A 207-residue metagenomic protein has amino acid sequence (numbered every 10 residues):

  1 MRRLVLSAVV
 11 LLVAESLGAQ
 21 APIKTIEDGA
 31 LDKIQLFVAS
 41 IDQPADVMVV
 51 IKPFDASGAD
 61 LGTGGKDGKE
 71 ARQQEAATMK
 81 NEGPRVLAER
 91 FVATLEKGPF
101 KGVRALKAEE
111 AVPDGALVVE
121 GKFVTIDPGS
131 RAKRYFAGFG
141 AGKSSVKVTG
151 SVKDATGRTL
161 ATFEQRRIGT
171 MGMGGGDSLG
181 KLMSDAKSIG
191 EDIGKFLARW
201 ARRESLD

Functional and structural regions predicted by a protein language model:
M1-L4: Positively charged n-region of N-terminal signal peptides that target proteins for export
A14-S16: N-terminal signal peptide c-region/cleavage motif recognized by signal peptidases
G18-E89, R166, K195-D207: A structural "domain/chain start" motif
A21-I23, G98, L106-R158, T170-D177: Surface-exposed short loop/turn segments
E70-T78, A141, K153-R203: Short secondary-structure boundary motifs at beta->alpha junctions and helix caps
L87-R104, A155: A structural motif corresponding to the C-terminal end of an alpha-helix and its immediate exit/capping segment
V92-F100, P128, G194, A198-R202: Sec-exported extracytoplasmic/periplasmic mature domains
